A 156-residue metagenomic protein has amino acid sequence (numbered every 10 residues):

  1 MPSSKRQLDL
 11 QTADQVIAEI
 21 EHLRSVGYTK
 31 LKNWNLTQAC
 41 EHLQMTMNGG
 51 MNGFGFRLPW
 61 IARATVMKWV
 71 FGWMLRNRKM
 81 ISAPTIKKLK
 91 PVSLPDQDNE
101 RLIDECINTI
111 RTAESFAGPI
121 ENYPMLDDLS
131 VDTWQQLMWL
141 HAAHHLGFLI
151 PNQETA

Functional and structural regions predicted by a protein language model:
M1-E21: Extreme N-terminal tail/first-helix region
M1-P2, N52-E105, T112-A113: Short, helix-capping/interhelical loops that line the mouth of catalytic, cofactor-, or ligand-binding pockets
S3-R6, G27, V92-Q97, S130-Q135: Active-site rim elements
L10, C106-I107, Q136: Membrane-proximal intrinsically disordered regions of secretory-pathway and membrane-system proteins
T12-E19, H42, T46, L102 (+2 more regions): Amphipathic, well-ordered alpha-helical segments in soluble domains
G27-L75, I120-A156: Short, contiguous alpha-helical
Y28, C106-P119: Conserved, structured core segments of small domains
